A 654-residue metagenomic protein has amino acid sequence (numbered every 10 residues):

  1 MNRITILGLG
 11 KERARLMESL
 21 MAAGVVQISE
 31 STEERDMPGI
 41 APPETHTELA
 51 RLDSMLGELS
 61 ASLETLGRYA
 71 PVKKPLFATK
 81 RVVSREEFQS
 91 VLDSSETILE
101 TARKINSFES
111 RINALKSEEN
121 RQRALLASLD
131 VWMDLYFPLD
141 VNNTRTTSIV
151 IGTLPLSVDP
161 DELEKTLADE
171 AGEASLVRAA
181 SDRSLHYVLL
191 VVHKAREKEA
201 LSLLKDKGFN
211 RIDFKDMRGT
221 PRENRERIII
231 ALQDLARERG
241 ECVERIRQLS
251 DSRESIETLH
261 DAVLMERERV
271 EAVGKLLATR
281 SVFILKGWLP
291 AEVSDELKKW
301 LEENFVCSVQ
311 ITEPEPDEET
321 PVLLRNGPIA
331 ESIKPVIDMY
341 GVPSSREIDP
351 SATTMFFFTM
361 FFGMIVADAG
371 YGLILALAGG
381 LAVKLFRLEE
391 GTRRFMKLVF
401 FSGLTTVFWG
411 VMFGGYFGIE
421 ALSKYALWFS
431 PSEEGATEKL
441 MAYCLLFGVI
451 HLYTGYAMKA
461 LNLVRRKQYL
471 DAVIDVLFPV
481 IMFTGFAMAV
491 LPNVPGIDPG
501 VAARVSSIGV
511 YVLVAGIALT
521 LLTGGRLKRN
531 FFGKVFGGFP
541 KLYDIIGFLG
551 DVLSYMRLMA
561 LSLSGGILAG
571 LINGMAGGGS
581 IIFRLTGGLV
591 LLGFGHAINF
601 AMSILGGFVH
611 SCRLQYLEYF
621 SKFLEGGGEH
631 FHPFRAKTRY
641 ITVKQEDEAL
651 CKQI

Functional and structural regions predicted by a protein language model:
M1-N2, L9-M17, M21-I28, D295-I654: Conserved, carboxylate-rich catalytic/transport cores that coordinate ions
M1-T354, A382, E389-M396: Long, charged N-terminal accessory/stalk domains
